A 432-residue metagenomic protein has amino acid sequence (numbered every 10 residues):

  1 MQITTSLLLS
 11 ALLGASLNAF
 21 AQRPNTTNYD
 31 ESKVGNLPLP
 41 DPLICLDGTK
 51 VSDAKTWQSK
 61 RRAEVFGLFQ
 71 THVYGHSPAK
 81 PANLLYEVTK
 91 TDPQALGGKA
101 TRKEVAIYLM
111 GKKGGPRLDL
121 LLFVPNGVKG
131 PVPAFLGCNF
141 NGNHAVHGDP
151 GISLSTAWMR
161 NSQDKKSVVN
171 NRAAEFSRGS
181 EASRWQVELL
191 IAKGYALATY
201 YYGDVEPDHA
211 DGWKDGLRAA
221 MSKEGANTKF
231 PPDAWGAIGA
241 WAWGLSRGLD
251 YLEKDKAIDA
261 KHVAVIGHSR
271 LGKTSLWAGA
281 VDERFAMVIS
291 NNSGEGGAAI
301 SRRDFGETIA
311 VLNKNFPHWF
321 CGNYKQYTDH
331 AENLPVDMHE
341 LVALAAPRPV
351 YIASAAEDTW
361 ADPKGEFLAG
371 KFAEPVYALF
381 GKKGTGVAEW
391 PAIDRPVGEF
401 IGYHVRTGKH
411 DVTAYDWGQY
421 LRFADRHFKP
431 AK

Functional and structural regions predicted by a protein language model:
Q22-S77: N-terminal pre-domain segments of enzymes
S77-G130: N-terminal cap/lid segment of alpha/beta-hydrolase-fold proteins
L121, P131-F140: Short beta-strand element of the alpha/beta-hydrolase
G137-K254, I300-R303: Cap/lid segment of the alpha/beta-hydrolase catalytic domain
L217-A220, E224, S290-L341, D362 (+1 more regions): Mobile cap/lid helix-loop segments that gate and shape the active-site cleft of serine hydrolases
R247-E307, H330: Primarily recognizes the serine-hydrolase "nucleophile elbow" in alpha/beta-hydrolase and SGNH/GDSL folds
K325, K364, G370-K432: C-terminal catalytic histidine-bearing segment of alpha/beta-hydrolase fold enzymes
A346-A361, T407: Conserved strand-to-loop "acid loop" that flanks and positions the catalytic carboxylate
